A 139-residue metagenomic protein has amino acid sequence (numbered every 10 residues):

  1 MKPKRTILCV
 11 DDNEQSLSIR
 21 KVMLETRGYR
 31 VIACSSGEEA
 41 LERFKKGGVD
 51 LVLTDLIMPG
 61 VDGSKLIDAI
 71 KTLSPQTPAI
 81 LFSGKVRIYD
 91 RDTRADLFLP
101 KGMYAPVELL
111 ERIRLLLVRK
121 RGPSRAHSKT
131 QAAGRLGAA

Functional and structural regions predicted by a protein language model:
M1-T6, V107-A139: Non-catalytic signal-transmission and effector/linker regions of two-component phosphorelay proteins
K4-Q15, R20-L24, V52: Conserved acidic segment of CheY-like receiver
G28-S35, R43: Short hydrophobic/Thr-rich beta-strand motif most characteristic of the beta2 strand and flanking loop of CheY-like
S35-E39, D62-K65: Acidic catalytic/metal-coordinating carboxylates
E42, S64-P75: Short amphipathic alpha-helix used as the core "switch/output" element in two-component signaling
D55: Active-site residues of response regulator receiver
M58: Receiver (REC) domain active-site loop signature in two-component systems and cognate sites in sensor histidine kinases
